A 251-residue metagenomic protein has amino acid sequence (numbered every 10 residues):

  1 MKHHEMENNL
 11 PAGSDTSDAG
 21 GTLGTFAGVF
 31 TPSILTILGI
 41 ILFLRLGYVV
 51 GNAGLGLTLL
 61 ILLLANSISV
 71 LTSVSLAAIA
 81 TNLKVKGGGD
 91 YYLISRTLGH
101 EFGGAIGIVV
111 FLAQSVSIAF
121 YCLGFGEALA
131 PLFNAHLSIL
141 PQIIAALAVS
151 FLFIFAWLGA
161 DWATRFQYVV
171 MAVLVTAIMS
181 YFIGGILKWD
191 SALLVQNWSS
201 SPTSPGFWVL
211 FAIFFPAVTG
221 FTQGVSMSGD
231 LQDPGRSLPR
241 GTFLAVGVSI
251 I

Functional and structural regions predicted by a protein language model:
M1-A77, T81-G89, V195: Membrane-interface "cap" regions at the ends of multi-pass membrane proteins
L10-P11, D15-T16, T58-L59, H136-I139 (+1 more regions): Helix-loop-helix junctions that connect adjacent transmembrane segments in multi-pass membrane transporters
A19-F26, A53, T97, E101 (+4 more regions): Juxtamembrane loop-transmembrane helix junctions in multi-pass integral membrane proteins, especially the extracellular
L23-S33, L59-L60, G99-L112, I144-A148 (+1 more regions): Select transmembrane alpha-helical segments in multipass membrane proteins
L35-L38, L42, S67-L71, S117 (+3 more regions): Hydrophobic alpha-helical membrane-associated segments
T36, I40-L44, I61, A65 (+4 more regions): Hydrophobic alpha-helical transmembrane segments in multi-pass membrane proteins
A53-G56, N82-G88, R96-F102, S228-L238 (+1 more regions): Juxtamembrane helix-boundary/capping and inter-helix hinge elements in multi-pass membrane proteins
V70-V149, I154-W157, W162: Hydrophobic transmembrane alpha-helices that form the core helical bundles of multi-pass secondary transporters
